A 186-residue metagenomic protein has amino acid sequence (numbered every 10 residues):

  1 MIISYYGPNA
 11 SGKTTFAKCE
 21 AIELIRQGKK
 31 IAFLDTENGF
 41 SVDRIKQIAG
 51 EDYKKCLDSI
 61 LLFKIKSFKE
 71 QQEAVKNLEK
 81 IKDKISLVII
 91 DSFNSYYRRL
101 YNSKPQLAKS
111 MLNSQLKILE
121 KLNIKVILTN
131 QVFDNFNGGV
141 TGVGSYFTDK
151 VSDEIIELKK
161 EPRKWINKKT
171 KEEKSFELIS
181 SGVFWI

Functional and structural regions predicted by a protein language model:
I2-K76: Conserved P-loop
G28, L57-I60, I85, N123 (+1 more regions): Short, well-ordered alpha-helix to beta-strand connector turns
E37-F40, K66-E70, N94-Y96, V132-N135 (+1 more regions): Conserved nucleotide-binding/hydrolysis micro-motifs of P-loop NTPases
F63, D91, L158: Conserved residues at the C-terminal ends of beta-strands
Q71-I81, K168-K171: Short, surface-exposed amphipathic charged segments that create phosphate/polyanion-binding patches used for binding
K76-F147: P-loop NTPase motor core
K117-I186: Phosphate-binding/switch region of NTP-binding enzymes
